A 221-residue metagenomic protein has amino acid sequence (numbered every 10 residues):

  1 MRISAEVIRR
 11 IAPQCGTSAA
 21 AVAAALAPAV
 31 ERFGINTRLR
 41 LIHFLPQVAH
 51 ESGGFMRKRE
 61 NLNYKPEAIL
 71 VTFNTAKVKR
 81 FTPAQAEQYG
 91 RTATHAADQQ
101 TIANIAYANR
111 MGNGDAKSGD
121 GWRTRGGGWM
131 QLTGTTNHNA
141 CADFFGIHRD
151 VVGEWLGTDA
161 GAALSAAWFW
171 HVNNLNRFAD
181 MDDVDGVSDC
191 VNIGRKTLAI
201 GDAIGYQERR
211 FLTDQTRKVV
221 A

Functional and structural regions predicted by a protein language model:
M1-A24, P28, D202-A221: Extracellular cell-wall/glycan-interacting regions and their flexible linkers
R2-A21, A49-W168: Peptidoglycan-targeting cell-wall enzymes and recognition modules
A20-I35, F44-A49, D189-R195: Amphipathic alpha-helical segments that form the core helices of the histone-fold
G34-F44, R57-N61, N176-S188: Surface-exposed patches in mature extracellular/periplasmic domains of secreted proteins
V48, R59, A68, W170 (+1 more regions): Extracytoplasmic, non-cytosolic globular domains
V48-E51, A179-G201: Acidic helix/loop microenvironments that form the catalytic cleft of cell-wall polysaccharide enzymes
W155-A162, R177-V184, D202, Y206: Short amphipathic alpha-helix initiation/capping segments at coil-to-helix junctions
A162-N176, V191: Extended serine/threonine-enriched, polar tracts that run as long, contiguous segments within proteins
